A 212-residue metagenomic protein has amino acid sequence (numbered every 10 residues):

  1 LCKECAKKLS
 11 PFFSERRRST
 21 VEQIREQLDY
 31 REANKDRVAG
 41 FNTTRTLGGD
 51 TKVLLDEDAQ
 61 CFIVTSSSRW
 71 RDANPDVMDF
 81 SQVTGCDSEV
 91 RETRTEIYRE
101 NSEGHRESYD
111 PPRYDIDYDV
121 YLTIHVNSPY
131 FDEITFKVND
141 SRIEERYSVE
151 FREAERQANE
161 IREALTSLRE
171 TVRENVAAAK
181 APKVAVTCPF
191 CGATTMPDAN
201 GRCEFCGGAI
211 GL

Functional and structural regions predicted by a protein language model:
L1, F12-R16, V90, P197-R202: Short Cys/His-rich "knuckle" micro-motifs
C2-C5, C188-C191, C203-C206: Short cysteine-rich clusters marking metal-coordination/redox-active sites
E4, F13-V21, E170-A181: Netrin-like (NTR/C345C) domain of secreted extracellular proteins
E4-R16, C206-L212: Short Cys/His-rich micro-motifs in 6-15 aa windows
R17-R37: Alpha-helical interface/anchor segments and their boundary "cap" residues
A39-Q82: Conserved beta-hairpin
T84-K183: Acidic, Ser/Thr- and proline-rich intrinsically disordered linker/docking segments of eukaryotic scaffolds
E174-A185, G192-D198, I210-G211: Short, flexible, mixed-charge glycine/proline-rich loop motifs that serve as phosphate/nucleic-acid-contacting
